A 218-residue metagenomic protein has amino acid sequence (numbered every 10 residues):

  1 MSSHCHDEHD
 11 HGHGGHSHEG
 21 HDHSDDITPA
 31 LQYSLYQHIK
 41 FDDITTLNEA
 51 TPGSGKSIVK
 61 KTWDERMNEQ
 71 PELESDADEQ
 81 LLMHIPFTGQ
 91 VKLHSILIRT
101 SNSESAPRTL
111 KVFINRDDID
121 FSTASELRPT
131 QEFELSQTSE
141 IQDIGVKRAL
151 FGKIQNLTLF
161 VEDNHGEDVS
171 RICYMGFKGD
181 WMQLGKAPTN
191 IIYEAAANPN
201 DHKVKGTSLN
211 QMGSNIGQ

Functional and structural regions predicted by a protein language model:
M1-S2, E194-Q218: C-terminal helix/juxtamembrane-tail motif
S2-Q80, S122, P129, F133-Q137: N-terminal leader/pro-regions and domain N-caps
K56-H202: Charged, surface-exposed interaction regions in soluble eukaryotic proteins
